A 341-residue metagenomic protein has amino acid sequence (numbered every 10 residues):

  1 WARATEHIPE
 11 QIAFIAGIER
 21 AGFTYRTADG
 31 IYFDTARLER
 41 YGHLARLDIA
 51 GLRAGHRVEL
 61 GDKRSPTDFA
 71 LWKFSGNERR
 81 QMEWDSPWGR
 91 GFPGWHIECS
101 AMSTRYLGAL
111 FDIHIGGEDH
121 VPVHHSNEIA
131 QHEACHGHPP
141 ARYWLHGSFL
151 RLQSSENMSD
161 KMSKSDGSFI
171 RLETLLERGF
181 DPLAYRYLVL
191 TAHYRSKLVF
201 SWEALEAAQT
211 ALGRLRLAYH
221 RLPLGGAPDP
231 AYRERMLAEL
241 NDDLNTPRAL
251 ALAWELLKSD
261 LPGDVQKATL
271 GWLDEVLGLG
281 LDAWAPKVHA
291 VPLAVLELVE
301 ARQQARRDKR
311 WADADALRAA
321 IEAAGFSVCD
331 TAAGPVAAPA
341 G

Functional and structural regions predicted by a protein language model:
W1-A4: Divalent metal-dependent hydrolysis catalytic cores, especially in the metallo-beta-lactamase
E6, G94-E98, L244, R248-A251: Aromatic- and histidine-enriched alpha-helix N-cap/loop-to-helix transition segments that scaffold the rims
I8-P223: Alpha-helical recognition segments enriched in aromatics with Gly/Pro capping that present substrate-recognition
Q153-K164, S168-G341: Structural preference for alpha-helix termini/caps and helix-kink/transition segments
